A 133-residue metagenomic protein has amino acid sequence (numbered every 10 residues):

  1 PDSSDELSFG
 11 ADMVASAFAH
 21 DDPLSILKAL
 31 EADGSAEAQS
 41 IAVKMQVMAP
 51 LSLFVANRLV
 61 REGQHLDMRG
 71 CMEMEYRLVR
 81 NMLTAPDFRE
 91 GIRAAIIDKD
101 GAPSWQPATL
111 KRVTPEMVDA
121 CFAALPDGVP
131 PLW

Functional and structural regions predicted by a protein language model:
P1-W133: C-terminal alpha-helix plus adjacent terminal tail
